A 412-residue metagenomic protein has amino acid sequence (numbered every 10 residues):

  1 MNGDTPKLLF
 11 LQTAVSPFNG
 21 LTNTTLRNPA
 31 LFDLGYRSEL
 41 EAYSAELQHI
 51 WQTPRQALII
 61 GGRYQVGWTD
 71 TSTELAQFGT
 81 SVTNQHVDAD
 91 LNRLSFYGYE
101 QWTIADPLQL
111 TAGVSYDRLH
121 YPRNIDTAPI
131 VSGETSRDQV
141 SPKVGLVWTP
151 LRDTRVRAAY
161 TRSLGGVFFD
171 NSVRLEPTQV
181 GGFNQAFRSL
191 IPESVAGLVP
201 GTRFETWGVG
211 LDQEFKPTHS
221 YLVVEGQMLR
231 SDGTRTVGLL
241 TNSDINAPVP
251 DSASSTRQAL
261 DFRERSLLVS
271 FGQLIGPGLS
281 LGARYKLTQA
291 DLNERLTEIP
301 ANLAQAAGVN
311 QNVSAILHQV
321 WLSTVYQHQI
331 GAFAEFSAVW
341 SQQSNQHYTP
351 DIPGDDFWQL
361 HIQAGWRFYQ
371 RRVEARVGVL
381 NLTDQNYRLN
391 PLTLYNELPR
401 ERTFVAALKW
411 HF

Functional and structural regions predicted by a protein language model:
M1-D126, H219-L229, R263-L274, G278-T288: Face-selective signature of the C-terminal outer-membrane beta-barrel domain
N2-D4, T53-R55, Y64-D70, V114-P122 (+11 more regions): Transmembrane beta-strands of outer-membrane beta-barrel pores
N28-Y36, S44, Q77-V87, Y99 (+7 more regions): Extracellular loop and loop/strand-boundary signature of outer-membrane beta-barrel proteins
S38-E41, Q85-R93, T135, Q139-S141 (+4 more regions): Outer-membrane beta-barrel signature, preferentially recognizing the C-terminal barrel domain of Gram-negative
T53-Q56, A105-Q109, T149-D153, F204 (+8 more regions): Outer-membrane beta-barrel channels and translocator barrels
W68-D70, L75, R118-I125, E134 (+7 more regions): Surface-exposed extracellular loop regions of Gram-negative outer-membrane beta-barrel proteins, predominantly
E100, V209, Q311-F412: Conserved C-terminal beta-signal and adjacent last beta-strands/turns of outer-membrane beta-barrel proteins
T103-D106, L110, D117-L119, V223-G233 (+1 more regions): Gram-negative outer-membrane beta-barrel transporters
